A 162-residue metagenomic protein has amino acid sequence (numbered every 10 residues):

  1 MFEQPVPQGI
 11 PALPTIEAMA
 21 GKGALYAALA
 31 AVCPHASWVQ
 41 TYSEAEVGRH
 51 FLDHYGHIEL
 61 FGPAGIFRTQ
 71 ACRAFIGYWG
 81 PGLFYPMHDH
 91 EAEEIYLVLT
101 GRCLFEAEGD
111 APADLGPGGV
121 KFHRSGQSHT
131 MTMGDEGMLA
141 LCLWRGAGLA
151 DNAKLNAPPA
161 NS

Functional and structural regions predicted by a protein language model:
M1-Q70: A short, N-terminal "cap"/entry segment at the start of jelly-roll beta-barrel domains of the cupin/DSBH fold
H57, A74-Y78, I95, P112 (+1 more regions): Conserved hydrophobic/aromatic beta-strand scaffold that supports enzyme active sites
I66-R73, P81-I95: A short beta-loop-beta micro-motif enriched in histidine and acidic residues
A71, G109-S128: Short acidic-glycine-tyrosine-enriched beta hairpin
Y85-H88, F105-E106, H123, S128-G134: Short beta-strand His + acidic residue motifs that chelate non-heme Fe in jelly-roll/DSBH and cupin folds
P86-D89, E93-P117: A short beta-strand-loop-beta hairpin characteristic of the jelly-roll/cupin
I95-L97, F122, D135-L155: A short hydrophobic beta-strand segment most commonly corresponding to one strand of the jelly-roll/cupin
A157-N161: Non-catalytic C-terminal accessory modules of carbohydrate-active enzymes
